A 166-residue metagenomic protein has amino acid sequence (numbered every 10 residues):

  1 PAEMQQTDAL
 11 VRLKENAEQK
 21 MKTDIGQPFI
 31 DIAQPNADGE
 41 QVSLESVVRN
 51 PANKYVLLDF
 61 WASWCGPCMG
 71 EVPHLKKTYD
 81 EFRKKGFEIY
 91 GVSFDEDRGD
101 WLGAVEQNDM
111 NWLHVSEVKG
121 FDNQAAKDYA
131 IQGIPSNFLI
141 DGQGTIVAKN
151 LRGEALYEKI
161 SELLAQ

Functional and structural regions predicted by a protein language model:
P1-V42: Oxidative protein folding and maturation machinery
A37, E71, F94-G99, G103-Q107: Long, His/Glu/Asp-enriched segments that create or flank divalent metal/ion-associated functional microenvironments
L44-P51, A126-Y129: Short amphipathic alpha-helix with an adjacent loop that forms part of the alpha/beta core around
A52-V56, P135: Alpha/beta-hydrolase fold active-site loops
L57-L58, I89: Hydrophobic beta-strand anchors of alpha/beta hydrolase catalytic cores
F60-K77: Conserved redox-active cysteine motifs that mediate thiol-disulfide chemistry, especially di-cysteine Cys-X(1-2)-Cys
K85-D100, M110-F121: Thiol-based oxidoreductase modules, predominantly thioredoxin-like and allied folds used for disulfide exchange
M110, E117-A165: Thiol/disulfide oxidoreductase modules built on the thioredoxin-like
